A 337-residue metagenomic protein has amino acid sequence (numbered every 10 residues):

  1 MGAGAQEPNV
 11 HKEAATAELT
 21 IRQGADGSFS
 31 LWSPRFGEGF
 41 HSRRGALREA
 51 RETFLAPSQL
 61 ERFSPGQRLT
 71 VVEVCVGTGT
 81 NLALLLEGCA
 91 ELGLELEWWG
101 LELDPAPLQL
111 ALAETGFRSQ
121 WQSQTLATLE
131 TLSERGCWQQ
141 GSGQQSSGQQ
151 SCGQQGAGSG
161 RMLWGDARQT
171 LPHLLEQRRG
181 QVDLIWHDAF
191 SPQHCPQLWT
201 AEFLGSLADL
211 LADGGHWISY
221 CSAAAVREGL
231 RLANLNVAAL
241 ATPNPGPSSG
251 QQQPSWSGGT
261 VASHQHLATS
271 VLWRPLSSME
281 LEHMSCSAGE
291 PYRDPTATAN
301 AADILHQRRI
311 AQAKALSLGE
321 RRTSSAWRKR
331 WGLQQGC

Functional and structural regions predicted by a protein language model:
G4, V10-L69, T78-L92, Q109-L112: Class I SAM-dependent methyltransferase Rossmann-like catalytic core, especially the SAM/SAH-binding loop
A17-R22, T260-C337: SAM/dcSAM-binding transferase cores
L60-G143, Q150-G180, W186, H306 (+1 more regions): The AdoMet/dcAdoMet-binding core of the Class I SAM-like
D183-L198: A short SAM/SAH-binding and catalytic strip from SAM-dependent methyltransferases
L184-W186, D213-C221: Conserved beta-strand signature within the Rossmann-like core of class I S-adenosyl-L-methionine
Q197-G214: A short glycine-rich, Lys/Arg-flanked "PGG" loop and its adjoining helix->strand segment in the class I
R227-G258: Conserved Class I S-adenosyl-L-methionine
